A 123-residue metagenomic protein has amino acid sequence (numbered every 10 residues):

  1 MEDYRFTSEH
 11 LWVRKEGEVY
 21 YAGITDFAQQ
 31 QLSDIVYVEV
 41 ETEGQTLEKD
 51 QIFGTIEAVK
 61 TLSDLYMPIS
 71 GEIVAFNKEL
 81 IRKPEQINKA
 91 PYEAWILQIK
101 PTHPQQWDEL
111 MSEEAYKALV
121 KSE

Functional and structural regions predicted by a protein language model:
M1-I52, K89-Q105, E109-E123: Acidic, low-complexity mobile loops and tails
Y4-T7, S63-S70: Short coil-to-beta-strand transition motifs
V13-K15, V59, F76: Residue-level recognition of beta-strand microenvironments
L32-V38, V59, M67-S70: Short, solvent-exposed beta-edge and connector elements
E57-Y66, K83-Q86: Short, Lys/Arg- and Gly-enriched loop/turn segments at beta-strand edges
F76-A90: Short, charge-rich, low-complexity interaction segments located in flexible loops at or near secondary-structure
